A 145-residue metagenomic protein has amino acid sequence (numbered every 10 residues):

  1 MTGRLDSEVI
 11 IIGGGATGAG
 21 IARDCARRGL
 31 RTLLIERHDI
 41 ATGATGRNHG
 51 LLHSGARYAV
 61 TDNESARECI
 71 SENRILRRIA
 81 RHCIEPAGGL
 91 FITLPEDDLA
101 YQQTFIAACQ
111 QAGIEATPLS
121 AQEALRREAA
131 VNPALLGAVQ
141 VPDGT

Functional and structural regions predicted by a protein language model:
M1-D6: A short, basic/flexible loop-to-alpha-helix module at the beginning of a structural domain
S7-L34: N-terminal Rossmann-like FAD-binding beta1-loop-alpha1 element of flavoenzymes
A26-N48: Glycine-rich FAD pyrophosphate-binding loop
H49-R127: Dinucleotide-binding Rossmann-like beta1-alpha1 core, especially the glycine-rich loop that anchors the ADP
G89, L136-A138: A residue-level signal for beta-strand positions that form part of recognition/binding surfaces within mature
A130-L135: A short, glycine/Asx- and small/polar-enriched loop/turn that sits immediately N-terminal to a beta-strand
V139-T145: Helical element adjacent to the flavin cofactor pocket in flavoenzyme catalytic cores
